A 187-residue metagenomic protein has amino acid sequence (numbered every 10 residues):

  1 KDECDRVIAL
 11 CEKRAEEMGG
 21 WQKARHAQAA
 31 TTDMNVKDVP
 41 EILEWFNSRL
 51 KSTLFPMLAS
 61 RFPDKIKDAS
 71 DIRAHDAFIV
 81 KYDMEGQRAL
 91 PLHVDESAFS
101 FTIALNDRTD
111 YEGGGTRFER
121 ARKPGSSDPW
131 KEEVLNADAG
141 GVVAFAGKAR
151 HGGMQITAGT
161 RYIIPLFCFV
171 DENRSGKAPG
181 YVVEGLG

Functional and structural regions predicted by a protein language model:
K1-D71, Q87: Non-heme Fe(II)/2-oxoglutarate
A59-L186: Catalytic core of non-heme Fe(II) oxygenases with the double-stranded beta-helix
